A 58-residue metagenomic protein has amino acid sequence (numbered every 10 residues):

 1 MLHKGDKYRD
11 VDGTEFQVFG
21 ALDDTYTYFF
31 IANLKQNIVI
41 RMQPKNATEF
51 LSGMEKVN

Functional and structural regions predicted by a protein language model:
Y8-D10: Tryptophan-anchored aromatic micro-motifs
G13-P44: Basic/aromatic-rich interaction segments and small domains that mediate binding to polyanionic partners
Q36-N58: Intrinsically disordered, low-complexity, charged/polar segments
